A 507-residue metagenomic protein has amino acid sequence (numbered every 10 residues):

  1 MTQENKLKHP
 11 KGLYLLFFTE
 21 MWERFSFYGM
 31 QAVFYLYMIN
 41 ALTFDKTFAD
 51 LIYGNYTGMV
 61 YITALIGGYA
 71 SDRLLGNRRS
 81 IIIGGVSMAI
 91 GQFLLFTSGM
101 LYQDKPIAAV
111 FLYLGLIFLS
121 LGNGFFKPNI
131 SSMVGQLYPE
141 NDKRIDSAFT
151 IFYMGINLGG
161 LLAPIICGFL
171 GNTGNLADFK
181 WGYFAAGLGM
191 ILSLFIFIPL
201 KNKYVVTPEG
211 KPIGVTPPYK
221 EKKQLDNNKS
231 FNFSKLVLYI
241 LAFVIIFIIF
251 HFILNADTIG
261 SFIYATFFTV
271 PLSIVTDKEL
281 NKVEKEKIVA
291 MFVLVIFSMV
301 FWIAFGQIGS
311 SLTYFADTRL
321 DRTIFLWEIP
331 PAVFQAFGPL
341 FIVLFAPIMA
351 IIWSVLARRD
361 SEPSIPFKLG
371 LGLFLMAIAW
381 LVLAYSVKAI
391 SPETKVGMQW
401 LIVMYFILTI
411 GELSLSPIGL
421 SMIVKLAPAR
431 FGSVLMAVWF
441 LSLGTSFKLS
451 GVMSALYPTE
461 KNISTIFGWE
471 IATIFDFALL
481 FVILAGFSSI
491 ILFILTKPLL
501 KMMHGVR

Functional and structural regions predicted by a protein language model:
M1-K11, E140-N141, G168-T313, T318-T323 (+3 more regions): Intracellular loop-helix junctions on the cytosolic face of multi-pass helical membrane proteins
M21, G91, K105-F126, V295 (+1 more regions): Hydrophobic core of transmembrane alpha-helices in multi-pass small-molecule transporters, especially MFS/SLC-type
M30-I52, N172, S310-F334: Short amphipathic helix-loop junctions that connect adjacent transmembrane helices in Major Facilitator Superfamily/SLC
L36, L162-D178, F247-N255, P347-V355 (+1 more regions): Transmembrane alpha-helix termini and helix-breaking/packing motifs in multi-pass membrane transporters
G54-R73, A89, L161-A163, A336-M349 (+1 more regions): Central cavity-lining transmembrane alpha-helices of secondary-active solute carriers, predominantly the Major
V60, R144-G171, G182-S193, Q335-I342 (+1 more regions): Glycine-rich segments within core transmembrane alpha-helices of 12-TM secondary carriers
R73-M88, D142, E284, V355-F374: Cytoplasmic membrane-interface "Motif A"-like loop-to-helix N-cap segments of 12-TM Major Facilitator Superfamily
G84-I107, G370-E393: C-terminal ends and interior cores of transmembrane alpha-helices in multi-pass membrane transporters/permeases
